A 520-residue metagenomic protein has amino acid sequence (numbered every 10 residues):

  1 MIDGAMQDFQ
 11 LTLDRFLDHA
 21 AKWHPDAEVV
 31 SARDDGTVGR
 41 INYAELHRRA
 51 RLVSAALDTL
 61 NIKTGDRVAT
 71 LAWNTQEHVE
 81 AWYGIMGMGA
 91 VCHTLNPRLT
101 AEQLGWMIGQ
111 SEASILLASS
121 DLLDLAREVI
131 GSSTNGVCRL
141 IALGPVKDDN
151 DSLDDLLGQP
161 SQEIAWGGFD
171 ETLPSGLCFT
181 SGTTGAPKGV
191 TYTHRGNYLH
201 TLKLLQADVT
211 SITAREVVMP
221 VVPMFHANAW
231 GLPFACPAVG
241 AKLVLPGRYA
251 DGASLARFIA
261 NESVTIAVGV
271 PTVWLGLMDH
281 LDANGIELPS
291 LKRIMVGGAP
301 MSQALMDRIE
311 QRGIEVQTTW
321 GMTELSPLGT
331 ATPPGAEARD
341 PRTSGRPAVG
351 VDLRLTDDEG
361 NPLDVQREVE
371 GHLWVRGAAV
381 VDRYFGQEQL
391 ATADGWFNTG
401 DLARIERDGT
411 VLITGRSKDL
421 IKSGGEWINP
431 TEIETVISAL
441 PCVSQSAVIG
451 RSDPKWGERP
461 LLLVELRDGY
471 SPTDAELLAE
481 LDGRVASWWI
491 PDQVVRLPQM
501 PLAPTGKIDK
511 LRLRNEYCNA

Functional and structural regions predicted by a protein language model:
D18, T59-L60, G87-D155, A165 (+1 more regions): Structural core segment of the AMP-binding/adenylate-forming
V29-T75, V79-Y83, T100-G105, D154: Conserved AMP-binding/adenylate-forming core of the ANL superfamily
L57-I62, S161-T172, L177-M219, G231 (+2 more regions): Conserved adenylate-forming
L99, L116-A118, R257, G377 (+5 more regions): AMP-binding/adenylate-forming catalytic core of the ANL superfamily
Y198-V217, A227-T265, H280: Conserved AMP-binding/adenylation subdomain of ANL enzymes
A238, V264-V268, D279-R339, D352 (+1 more regions): Gly/Ser/Thr-rich phosphate-binding loop
T330, R346-G350, N361-D394, E426-I428: Conserved ATP/PPi-binding loop(s) of AMP-dependent carboxylate-activating enzymes
D352-W374, R407-D408, Y470-D474, D509: Conserved beta-loop-beta connector loops within the AMP-binding
